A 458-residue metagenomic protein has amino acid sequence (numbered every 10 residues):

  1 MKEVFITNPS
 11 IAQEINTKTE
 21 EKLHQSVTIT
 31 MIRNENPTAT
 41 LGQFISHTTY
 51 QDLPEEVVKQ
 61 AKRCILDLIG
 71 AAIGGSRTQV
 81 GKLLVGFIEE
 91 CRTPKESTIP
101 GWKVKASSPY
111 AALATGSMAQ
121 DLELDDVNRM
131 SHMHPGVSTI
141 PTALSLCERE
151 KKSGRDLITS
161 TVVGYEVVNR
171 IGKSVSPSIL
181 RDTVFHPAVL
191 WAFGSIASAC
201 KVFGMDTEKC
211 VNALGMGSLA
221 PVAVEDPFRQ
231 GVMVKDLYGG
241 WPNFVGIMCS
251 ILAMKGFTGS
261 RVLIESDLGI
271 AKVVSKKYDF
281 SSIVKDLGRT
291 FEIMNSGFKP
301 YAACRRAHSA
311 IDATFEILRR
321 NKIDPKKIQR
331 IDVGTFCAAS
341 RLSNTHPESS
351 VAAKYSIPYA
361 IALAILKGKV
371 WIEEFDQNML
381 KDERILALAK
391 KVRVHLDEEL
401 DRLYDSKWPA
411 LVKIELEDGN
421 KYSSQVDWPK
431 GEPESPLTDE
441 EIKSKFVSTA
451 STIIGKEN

Functional and structural regions predicted by a protein language model:
V4-H132, R229, V234-F244, I251-N458: Terminal-appendage/accessory-domain detector
T49, L122-D126, L146, E150 (+4 more regions): Structural motif corresponding to the C-terminal cap of alpha-helices
C64-A71, A143, L190-K201, I361: Hydrophobic mid-domain F-helix/FG-region of cytochrome P450s
Q120-K173: Hydrophobic alpha-helical hairpins/lids featuring a short glycine-rich hinge
M130-V137, L157-T161, I179-A192, K235-G239 (+2 more regions): Active-site nucleophile and cofactor-binding loops and adjacent substrate-binding regions of central metabolic enzymes
V137-L144, V189-S198, F244-M248, S309: Well-ordered alpha-helical segments within folded domains of soluble proteins
E150-D156, K173-T183, I196-A213, V224-D236 (+1 more regions): Active-site cavity-forming subdomains of large catalytic enzyme subunits
V163-K173, L214-E225: Long, well-ordered core segments of solenoidal/helical folds
